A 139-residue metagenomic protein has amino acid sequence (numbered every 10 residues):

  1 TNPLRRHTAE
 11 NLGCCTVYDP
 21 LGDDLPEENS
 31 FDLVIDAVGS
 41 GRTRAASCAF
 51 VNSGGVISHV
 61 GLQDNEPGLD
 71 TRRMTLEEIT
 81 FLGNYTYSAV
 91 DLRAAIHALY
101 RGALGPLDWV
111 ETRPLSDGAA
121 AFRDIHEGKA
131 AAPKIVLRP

Functional and structural regions predicted by a protein language model:
T1-A46: Adenosine-nucleotide cofactor-binding segment
P3, H7, A45, R72 (+2 more regions): Residues in well-ordered alpha-helical elements
H7-N11, C15, A49, H97 (+1 more regions): Charged/polar positions on well-ordered alpha helices
A9, L25-E27, A49, M74 (+2 more regions): Structural motif
T16, D32-L33, G55-V56, I79-T80 (+1 more regions): Structural motif
Y18, D32-A37, V60, N84-Y85 (+1 more regions): Glycine- and other small-residue-rich loops at beta-strand/loop junctions that grip anionic moieties
G41-A103, R138-P139: Glycine-rich phosphate-binding loop and adjacent beta-alpha segment of Rossmann(oid) nucleotide-cofactor-binding
A89, R93-P139: C-terminal hydrophobic helical "lid"/dimerization subdomain of Rossmann-like NAD(P)H-dependent oxidoreductases
